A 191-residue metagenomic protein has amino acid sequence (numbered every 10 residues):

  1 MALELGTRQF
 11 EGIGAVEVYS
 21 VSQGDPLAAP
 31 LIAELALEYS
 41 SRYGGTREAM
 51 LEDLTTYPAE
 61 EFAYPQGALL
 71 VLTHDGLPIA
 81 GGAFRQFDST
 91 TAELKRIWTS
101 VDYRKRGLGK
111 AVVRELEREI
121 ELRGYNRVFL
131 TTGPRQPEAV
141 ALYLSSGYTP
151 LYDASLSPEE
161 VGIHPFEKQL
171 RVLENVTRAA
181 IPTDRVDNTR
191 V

Functional and structural regions predicted by a protein language model:
A2-G6: DNA-contacting interfaces and partner/effector-binding or oligomerization modules in DNA-centric proteins
E11-K95, S100-V101, V113-R114, E119 (+3 more regions): Acetyl-CoA-dependent GNAT
T90, R106, L122-N126: Short coil/turn segments at alpha/beta junctions that flank glycine-rich nucleotide-binding fingerprints
S100-R106, P134: Active-site acidic-Proline motif in GNAT/NAT acetyltransferases
K110: Residues forming the Rossmann-fold NAD(P)(H) cofactor-binding site
V113, I120-T132: Conserved GNAT acetyl-CoA-binding A-motif
F129-P134, V140-P165: Conserved catalytic-core motifs of GNAT/GCN5-like acyltransferases
